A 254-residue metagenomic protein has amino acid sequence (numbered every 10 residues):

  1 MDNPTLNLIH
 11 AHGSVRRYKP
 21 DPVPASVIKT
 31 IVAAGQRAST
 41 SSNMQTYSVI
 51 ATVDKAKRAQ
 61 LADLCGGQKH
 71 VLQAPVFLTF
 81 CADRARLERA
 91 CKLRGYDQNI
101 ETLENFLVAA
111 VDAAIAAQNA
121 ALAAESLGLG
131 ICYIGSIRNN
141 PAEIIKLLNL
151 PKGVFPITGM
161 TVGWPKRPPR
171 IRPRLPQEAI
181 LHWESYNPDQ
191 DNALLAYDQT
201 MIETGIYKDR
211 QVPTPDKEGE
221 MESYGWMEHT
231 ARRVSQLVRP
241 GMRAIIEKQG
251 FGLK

Functional and structural regions predicted by a protein language model:
M1-K254: Acidic, surface-exposed loops and disordered segments
